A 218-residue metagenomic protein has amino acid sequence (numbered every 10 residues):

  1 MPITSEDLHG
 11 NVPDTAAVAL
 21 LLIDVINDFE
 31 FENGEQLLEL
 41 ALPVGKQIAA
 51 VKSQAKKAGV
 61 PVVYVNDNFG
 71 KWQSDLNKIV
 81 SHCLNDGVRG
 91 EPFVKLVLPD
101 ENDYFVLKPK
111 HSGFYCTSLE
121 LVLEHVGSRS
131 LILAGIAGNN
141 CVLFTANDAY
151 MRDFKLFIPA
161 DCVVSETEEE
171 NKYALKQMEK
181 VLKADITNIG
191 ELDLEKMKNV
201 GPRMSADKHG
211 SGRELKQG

Functional and structural regions predicted by a protein language model:
M1-A19, A50-A58, H82-G201, K216-G218: Active-site-adjacent betaalpha module
L22, I26, V65, P159: Generic enzyme active-site microenvironment
D28-E30, G70-L76, K95-F105: Short, basic/glycine-rich phosphate-binding loops at helix/coil junctions that contact nucleotide phosphates
G34-A55, G59-P61, N66: A short alpha/beta connector and helix-capping loop motif
P61-V62, D67-H82: Early exported N-terminus immediately downstream of N-terminal targeting peptides
